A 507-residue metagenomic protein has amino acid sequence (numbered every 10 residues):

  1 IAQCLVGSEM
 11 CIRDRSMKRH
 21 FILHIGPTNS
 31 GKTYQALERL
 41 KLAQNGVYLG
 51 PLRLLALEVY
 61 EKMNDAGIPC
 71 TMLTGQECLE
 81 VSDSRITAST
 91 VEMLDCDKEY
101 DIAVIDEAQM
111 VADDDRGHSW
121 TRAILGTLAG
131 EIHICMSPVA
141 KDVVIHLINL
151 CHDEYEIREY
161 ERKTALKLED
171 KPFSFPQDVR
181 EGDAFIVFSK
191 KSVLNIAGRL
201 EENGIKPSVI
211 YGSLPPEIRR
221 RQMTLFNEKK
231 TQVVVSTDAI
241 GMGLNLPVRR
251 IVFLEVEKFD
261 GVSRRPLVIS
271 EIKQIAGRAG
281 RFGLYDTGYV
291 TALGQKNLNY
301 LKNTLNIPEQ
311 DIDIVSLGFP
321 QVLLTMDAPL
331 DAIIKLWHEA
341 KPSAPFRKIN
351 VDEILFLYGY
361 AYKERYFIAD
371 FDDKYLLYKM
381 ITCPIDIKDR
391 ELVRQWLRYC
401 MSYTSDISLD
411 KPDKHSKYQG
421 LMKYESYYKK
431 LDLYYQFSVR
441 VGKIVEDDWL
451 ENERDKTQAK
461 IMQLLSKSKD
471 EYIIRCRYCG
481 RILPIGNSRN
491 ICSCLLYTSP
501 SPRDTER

Functional and structural regions predicted by a protein language model:
A2-G7, I12, Y497-R507: Single conserved hydrophobic/aromatic residue that forms the stacking wall/gate of nucleotide- or nucleobase-binding
G46-L55, E181-G198: Conserved strand-helix element at the start of the C-terminal RecA-like helicase core
G67-C96: Inter-Walker segment of RecA-like/P-loop motor cores
D113-R158: Post-DEXD/H (motif II) to motif III coupling segment of the RecA-like Helicase ATP-binding lobe
I145-Q177: Interdomain hinge/linker at the junction between the two RecA-like core domains of SF2 helicases
I240-R278: Conserved RecA-like helicase motor core of SF1/SF2 enzymes
E271-K302: Conserved segment of the helicase C-terminal RecA-like domain
D311-R475, I482: Accessory helical-bundle/CTD segments and flexible terminal tails appended to RecA-like ATPase motors
